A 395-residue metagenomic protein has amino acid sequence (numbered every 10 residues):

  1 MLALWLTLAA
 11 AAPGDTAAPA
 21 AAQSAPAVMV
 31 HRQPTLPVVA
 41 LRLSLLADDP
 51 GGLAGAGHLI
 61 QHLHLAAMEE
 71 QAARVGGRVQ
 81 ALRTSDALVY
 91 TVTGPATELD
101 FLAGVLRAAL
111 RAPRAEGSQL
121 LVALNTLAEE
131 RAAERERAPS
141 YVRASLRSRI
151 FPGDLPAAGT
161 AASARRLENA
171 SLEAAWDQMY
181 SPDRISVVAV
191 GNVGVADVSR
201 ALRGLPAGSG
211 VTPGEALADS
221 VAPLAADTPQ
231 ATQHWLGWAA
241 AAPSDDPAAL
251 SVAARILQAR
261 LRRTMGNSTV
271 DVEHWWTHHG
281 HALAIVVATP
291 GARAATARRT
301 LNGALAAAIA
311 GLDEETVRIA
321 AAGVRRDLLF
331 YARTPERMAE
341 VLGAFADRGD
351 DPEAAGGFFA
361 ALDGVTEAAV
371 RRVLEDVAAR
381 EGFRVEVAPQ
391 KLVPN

Functional and structural regions predicted by a protein language model:
W5-V75, A174-G266, R298, G382-N395: His/Glu-rich zincin catalytic helix
L36-G57, M68-R111, P139-A162, I185-V190 (+4 more regions): M16 family metallopeptidases and their MPP-like homologs
S85-V92, S118-E129, A133: Short, glycine/charge-rich beta-strand/loop segments that flank catalytic centers and engage negatively charged groups
L110-S118: Short, polar/flexible loop-turn hinges at active-site or ligand-entry regions and domain interfaces
T126-E134, A218-H234, G323-Y331: Short, conserved secondary-structure transition motifs
R166-E173: Active-site glycine-rich loop that binds ribose-phosphate moieties when present
T366-E375: Low-complexity, intrinsically disordered Gly/Pro/Thr-rich segments
